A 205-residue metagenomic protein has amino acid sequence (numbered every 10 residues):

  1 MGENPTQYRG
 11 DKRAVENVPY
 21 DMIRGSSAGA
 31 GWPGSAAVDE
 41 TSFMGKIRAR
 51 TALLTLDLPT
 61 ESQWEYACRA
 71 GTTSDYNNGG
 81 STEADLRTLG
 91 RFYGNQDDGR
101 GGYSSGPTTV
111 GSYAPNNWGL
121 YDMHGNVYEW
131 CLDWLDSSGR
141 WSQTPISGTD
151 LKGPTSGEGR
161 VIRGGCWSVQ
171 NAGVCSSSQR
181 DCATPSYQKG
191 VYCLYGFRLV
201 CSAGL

Functional and structural regions predicted by a protein language model:
M1-T72, Q96-D122, A203: Short aromatic-cysteine micro-motif
R9, E16, N77, R87-Y93 (+5 more regions): Residue-level detector of conserved, well-ordered beta-strand and adjacent loop positions that form binding/recognition
R13, Y20, S81, R91-D97 (+4 more regions): Short capping/connector residues at structural and topological boundaries
V18-S27, Y93-G99, D133-G139, S178-A183: Short regulatory "switch" loops immediately downstream of catalytic or recognition motifs within protein catalytic
T72-T73, G80, G106, M123-L205: Surface-exposed recognition segments
T73-P107, S156: Chymotrypsin/trypsin-fold serine protease catalytic domain
T88, N117, G196-R198: Conserved beta-strand and immediately adjacent loop positions that scaffold enzyme active sites
